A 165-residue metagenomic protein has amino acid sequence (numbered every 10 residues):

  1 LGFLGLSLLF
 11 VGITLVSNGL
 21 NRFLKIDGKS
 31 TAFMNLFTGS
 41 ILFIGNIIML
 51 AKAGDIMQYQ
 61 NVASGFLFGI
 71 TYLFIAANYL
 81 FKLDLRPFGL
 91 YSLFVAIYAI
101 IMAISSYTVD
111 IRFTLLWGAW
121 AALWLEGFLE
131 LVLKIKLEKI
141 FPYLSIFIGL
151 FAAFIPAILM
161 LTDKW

Functional and structural regions predicted by a protein language model:
L1-I56, F141-L144, L159-W165: N-terminal topogenic module of multi-pass integral membrane proteins
F10-I13, S40, G69-I70, I97 (+2 more regions): Hydrophobic alpha-helical cores of multi-pass transmembrane domains in eukaryotic membrane proteins
G19, G127-K134, I146-W165: C-terminal transmembrane-bundle signature of multipass membrane proteins, characterized by strong activation on
G19, N46-I47, A76, I104 (+1 more regions): Alpha-helical transmembrane segments of multipass membrane proteins
L24-T38, F81-I97, I111-G118, E130-L150: Cytoplasm-facing juxtamembrane segments at the starts of transmembrane helices in multi-pass membrane proteins
I48-K52, I101-R112, A152-W165: Hydrophobic alpha-helical transmembrane segments in multi-pass integral membrane proteins
Y59-W124: Membrane-proximal helix-loop-helix units in multi-pass membrane proteins
